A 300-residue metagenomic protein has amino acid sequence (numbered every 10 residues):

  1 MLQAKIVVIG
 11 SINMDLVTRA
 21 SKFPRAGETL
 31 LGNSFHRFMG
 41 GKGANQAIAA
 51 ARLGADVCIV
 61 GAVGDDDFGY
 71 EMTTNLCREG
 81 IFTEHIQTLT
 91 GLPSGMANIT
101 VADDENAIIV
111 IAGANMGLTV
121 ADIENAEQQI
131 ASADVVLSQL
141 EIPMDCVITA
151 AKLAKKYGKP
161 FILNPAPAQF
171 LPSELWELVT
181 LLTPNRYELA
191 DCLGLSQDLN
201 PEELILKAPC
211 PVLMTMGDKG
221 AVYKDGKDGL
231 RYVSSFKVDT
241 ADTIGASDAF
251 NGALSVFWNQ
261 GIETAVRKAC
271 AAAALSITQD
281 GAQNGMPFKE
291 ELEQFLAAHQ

Functional and structural regions predicted by a protein language model:
M1-A62, D67-T74, R78, T240-A241: Glycine-rich phosphate/adenosyl-contacting loop at the front of the ribokinase-like
Q3, F170, Q197-Q300: Conserved phosphate-binding/catalytic region of the ribokinase-like
I48, M96-T100, A107, G220-K224: Short beta-strand scaffold segments in enzyme catalytic cores
A51-R52, K155, N259: Gly/Ala-rich phosphate-binding loop of Rossmann-like dinucleotide-binding domains, activating on the conserved
N75-G91: A glycine-rich helix N-cap at a beta->alpha junction
T88-L89, I99-V135: Conserved phosphate-binding/catalytic loop of the ribokinase/pfkB sugar-kinase fold
V135-E203, K219-G220: Conserved beta-alpha-beta core of the PfkB/ribokinase-like small-molecule kinase fold
